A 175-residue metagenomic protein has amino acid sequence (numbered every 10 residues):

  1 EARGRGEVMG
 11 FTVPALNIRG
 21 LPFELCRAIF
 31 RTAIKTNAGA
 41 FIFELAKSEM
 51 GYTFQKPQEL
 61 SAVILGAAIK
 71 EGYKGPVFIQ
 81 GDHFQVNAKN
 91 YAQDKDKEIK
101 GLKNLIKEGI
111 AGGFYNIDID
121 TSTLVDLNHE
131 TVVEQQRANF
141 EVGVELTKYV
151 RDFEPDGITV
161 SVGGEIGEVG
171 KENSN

Functional and structural regions predicted by a protein language model:
E1-K100, N104-G109, G113-Y115: Alpha/beta catalytic barrel-like cores
T12, T32, T36, T53 (+4 more regions): Residue-identity detector for threonine
F41-E44, I79-D82, N116-D126, G157-E165: Short beta-strand segments at enzyme active-site cores
E49-Y52, Q85-A88, L124-D126, G167-S174: Short, small-residue-enriched loops and turns at beta-alpha junctions that line or gate enzyme active sites
Q58-G81, E134-T159: Alpha-helix-loop-beta-strand connector modules within alpha/beta enzyme cores
A88, G112-V133: A glycine-rich phosphate/pyrophosphate-binding beta-strand-loop-alpha-helix module
D96-K100, V125-G143: Membrane-interface helix-loop-helix junctions at boundaries between adjacent transmembrane segments
Q135-V142, I166-N175: Active-site glycine- and acidic-residue-rich loops that bind and position anionic ligands or nucleotide-like cofactors
